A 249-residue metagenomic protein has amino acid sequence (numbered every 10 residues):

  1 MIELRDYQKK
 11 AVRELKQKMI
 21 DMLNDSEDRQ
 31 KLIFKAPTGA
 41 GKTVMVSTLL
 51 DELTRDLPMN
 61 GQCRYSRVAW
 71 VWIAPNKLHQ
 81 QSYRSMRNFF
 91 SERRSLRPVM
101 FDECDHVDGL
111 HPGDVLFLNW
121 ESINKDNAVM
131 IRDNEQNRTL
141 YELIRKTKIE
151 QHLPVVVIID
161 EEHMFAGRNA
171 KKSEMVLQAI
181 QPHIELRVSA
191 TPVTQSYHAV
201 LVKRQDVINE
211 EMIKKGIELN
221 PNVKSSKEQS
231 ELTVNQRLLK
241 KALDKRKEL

Functional and structural regions predicted by a protein language model:
I2-D28, N119: N-terminal pre-P-loop "Q-motif" helix
D25-L49: Walker A/P-loop
T43-T48, P58-R94, N119-S122: Conserved Walker A/P-loop ATP-binding site and its immediately adjacent core in helicase/helicase-like ATPase domains
N76-H79, E121-N124, H163-M164, T191-Q195 (+1 more regions): Conserved nucleotide-binding/hydrolysis micro-motifs of P-loop NTPases
S91-T139: Inter-Walker segment of RecA-like/P-loop motor cores
S122-I184: SF2 helicase catalytic motif II
G167-G216: Post-DEXD/H (motif II) to motif III coupling segment of the RecA-like Helicase ATP-binding lobe
S196-L249: Conserved interdomain linker/interface between the two RecA-like ATPase lobes of SF2 helicase motors
